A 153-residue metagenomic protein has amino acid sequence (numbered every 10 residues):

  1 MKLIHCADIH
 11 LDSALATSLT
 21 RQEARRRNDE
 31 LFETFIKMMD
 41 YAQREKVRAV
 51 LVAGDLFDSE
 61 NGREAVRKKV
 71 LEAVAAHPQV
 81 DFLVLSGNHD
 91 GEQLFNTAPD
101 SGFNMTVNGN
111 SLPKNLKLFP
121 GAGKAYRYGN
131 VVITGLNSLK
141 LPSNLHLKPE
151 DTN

Functional and structural regions predicted by a protein language model:
M1-K69, A73: N-terminal active-site segment of His-dependent metallophosphoesterases
A49, D58-N153: His/Asp/Glu-rich metal-coordinating catalytic cores of metallo-dependent phosphodiesterases/hydrolases acting on
